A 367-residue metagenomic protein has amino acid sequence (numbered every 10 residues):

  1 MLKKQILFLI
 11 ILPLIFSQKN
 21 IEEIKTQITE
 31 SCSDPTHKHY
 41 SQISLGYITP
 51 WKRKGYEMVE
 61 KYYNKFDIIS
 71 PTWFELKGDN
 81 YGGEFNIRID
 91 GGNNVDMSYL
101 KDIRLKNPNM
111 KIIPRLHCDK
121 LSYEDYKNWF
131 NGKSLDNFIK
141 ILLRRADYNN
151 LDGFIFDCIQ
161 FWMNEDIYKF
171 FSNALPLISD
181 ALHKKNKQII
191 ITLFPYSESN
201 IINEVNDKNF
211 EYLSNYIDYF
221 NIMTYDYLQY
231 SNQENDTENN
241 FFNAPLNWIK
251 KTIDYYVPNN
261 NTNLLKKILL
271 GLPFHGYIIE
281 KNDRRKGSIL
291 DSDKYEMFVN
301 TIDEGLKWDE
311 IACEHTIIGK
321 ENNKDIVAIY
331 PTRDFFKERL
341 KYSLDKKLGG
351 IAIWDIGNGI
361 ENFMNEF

Functional and structural regions predicted by a protein language model:
K3-S17: Cleavable N-terminal signal peptides of Sec/SRP-targeted secreted and luminal proteins
K19-L142: Glycan-recognition patch characteristic of GH18 chitinases/ENGases and related GlcNAc/peptidoglycan-binding proteins
N20-S33, K267-K341: Glycan-binding loop/region signatures in secreted carbohydrate-active enzymes
I48, W73, P114-C118, C158-Q160 (+4 more regions): A cross-domain feature marking catalytic cores of carbohydrate-active enzymes and several ubiquitous metabolic/repair
P50-Y63, F130-D147, I201-E211, P331-L344: Short, acidic/polar
I69, F156, F220, L270 (+2 more regions): Conserved, mostly hydrophobic/aromatic
D79-V95, K140, M163-T301: Substrate-binding surface in catalytic domains of secreted glycosidases
F335-F367: Acidic/aromatic/glycine-rich contiguous surface patches that form carbohydrate-binding/processing clefts and analogous
